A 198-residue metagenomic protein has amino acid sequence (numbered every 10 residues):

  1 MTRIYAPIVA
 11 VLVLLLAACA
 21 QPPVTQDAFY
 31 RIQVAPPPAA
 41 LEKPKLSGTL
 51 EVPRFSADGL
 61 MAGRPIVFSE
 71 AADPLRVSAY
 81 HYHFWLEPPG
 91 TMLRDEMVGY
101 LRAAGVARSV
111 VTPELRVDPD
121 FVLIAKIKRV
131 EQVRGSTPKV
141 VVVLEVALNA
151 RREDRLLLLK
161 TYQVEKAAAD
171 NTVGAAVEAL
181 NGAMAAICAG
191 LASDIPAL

Functional and structural regions predicted by a protein language model:
M1-I8: Bacterial N-terminal signal peptides that target proteins for export
L15-A18: C-terminal motif of bacterial Sec signal peptides marking the signal peptidase cleavage site
A20-P89, A197-L198: A structural "domain/chain start" motif
Q21-A40, G99, A103-E153, A169-D170: Surface-exposed short loop/turn segments
F55, K126-V130, Q163: Generic short beta-strand segments
R76-H83, R152-A189, S193: Short secondary-structure boundary motifs at beta->alpha junctions and helix caps
L86-R94, A103, T137, V173-M184: Solvent-exposed, acidic/flexible segments
V98, R102-V106, A189-A197: Sec-exported extracytoplasmic/periplasmic mature domains
